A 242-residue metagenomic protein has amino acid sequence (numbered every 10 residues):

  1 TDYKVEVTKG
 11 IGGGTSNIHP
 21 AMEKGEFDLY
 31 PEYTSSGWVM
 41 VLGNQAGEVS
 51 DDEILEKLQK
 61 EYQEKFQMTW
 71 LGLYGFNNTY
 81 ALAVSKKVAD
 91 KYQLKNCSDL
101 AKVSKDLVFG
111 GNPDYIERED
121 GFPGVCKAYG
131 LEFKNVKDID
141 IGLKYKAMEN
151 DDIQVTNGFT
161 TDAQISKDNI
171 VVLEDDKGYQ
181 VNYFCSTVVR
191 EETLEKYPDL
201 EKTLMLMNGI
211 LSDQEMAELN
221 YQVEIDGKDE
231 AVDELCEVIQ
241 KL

Functional and structural regions predicted by a protein language model:
T1, S16-F27, G43-Q45, P123-A128 (+1 more regions): Short helices/loops that flank or line small-molecule/ion binding pockets
T1-G10, K105-V108, C126-I139: A local structural motif
V7, G43-G47, M68-T69, S85-D90 (+4 more regions): Second-shell loop/turn segments in exported
V7-P20, G37, P113, K134-K146: Short helix-initiation/N-cap motifs at beta->coil->alpha
I11-G14, G25-W38, I54-L55, V84-K86 (+5 more regions): Beta->alpha turn/N-cap motifs
V41-L71, D152, Q164-G178: Ligand-binding "clamshell"
D52-V108, E191, G209-D213: A conserved helix-loop-strand patch within extracytoplasmic ligand-binding domains of the periplasmic binding
C126-L131, D199-L242: An extracytoplasmic/periplasmic, membrane-proximal ligand-sensing/linker region
